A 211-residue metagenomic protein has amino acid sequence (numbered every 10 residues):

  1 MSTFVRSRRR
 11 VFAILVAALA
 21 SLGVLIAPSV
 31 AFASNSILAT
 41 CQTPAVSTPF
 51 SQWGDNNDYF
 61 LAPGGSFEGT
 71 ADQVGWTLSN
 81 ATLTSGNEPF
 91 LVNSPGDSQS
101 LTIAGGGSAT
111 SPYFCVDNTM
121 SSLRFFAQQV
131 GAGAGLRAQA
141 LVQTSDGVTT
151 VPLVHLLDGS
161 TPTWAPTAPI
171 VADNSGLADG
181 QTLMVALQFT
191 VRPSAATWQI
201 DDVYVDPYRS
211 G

Functional and structural regions predicted by a protein language model:
M1-R8: N-terminal secretory signal peptides that target proteins for export/translocation
S21-V30: C-terminal segment of classical bacterial N-terminal signal peptides
N35-A39, P49-G54, F60-Q99: Extracellular glycan-recognition surfaces and repeat-rich motifs
W53, N57, S145-T182, T190-A196: Extracellular carbohydrate recognition and processing domains and analogous Trp-centered ligand-binding platforms
E68-D72, Y113-N118, R124-G133, Q143 (+1 more regions): Solvent-exposed strand-to-loop "edge" motifs in beta-rich extracellular domains
P95-S122, G133-G135, T167-A168: Short beta-strands within extracellular/lumenal beta-sheet-rich domains
R137-S145: Short, surface-exposed beta-strand/strand-loop-strand elements in extracellular ectodomains
V191-S210: Extracellular carbohydrate recognition
